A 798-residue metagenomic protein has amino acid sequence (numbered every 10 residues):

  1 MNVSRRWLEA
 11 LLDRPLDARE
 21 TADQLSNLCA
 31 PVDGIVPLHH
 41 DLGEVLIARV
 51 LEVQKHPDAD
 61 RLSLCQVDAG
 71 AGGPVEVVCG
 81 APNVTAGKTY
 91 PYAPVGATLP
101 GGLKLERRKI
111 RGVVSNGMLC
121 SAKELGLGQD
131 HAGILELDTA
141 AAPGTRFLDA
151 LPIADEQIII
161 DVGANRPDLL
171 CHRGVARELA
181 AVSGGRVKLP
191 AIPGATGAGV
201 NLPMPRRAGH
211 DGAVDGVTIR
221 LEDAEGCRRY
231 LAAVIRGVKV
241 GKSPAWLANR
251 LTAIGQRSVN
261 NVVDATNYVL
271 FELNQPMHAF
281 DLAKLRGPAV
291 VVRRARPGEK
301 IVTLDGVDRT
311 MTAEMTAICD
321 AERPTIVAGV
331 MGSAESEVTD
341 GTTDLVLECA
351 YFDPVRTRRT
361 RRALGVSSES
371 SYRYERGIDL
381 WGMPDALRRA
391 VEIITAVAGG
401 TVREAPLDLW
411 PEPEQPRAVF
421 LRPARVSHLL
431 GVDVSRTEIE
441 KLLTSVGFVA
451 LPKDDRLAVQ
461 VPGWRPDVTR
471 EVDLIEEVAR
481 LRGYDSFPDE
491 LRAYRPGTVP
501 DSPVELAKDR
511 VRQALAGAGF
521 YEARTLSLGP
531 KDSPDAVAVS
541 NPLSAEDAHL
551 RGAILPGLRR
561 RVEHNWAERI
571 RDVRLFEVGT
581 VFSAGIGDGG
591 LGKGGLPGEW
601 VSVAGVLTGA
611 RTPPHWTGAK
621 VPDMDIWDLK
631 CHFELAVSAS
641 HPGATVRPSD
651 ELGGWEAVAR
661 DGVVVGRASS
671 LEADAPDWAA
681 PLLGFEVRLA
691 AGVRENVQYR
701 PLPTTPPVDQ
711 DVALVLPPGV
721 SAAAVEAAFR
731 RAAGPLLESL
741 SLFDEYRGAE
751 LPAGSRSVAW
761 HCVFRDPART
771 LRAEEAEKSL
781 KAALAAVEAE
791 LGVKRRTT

Functional and structural regions predicted by a protein language model:
M1-T196, H210-D211, G365, E369 (+4 more regions): Phosphate-backbone binding interfaces of nucleic-acid-interacting proteins
N2, R19, N27, T444-L451 (+4 more regions): A carboxyl-terminal module marker
V3-L8, D155-G163, R228-R236, E369-G377 (+8 more regions): Short, hydrophobic beta-strand segments
S4-R5, D23, L28, S183 (+5 more regions): Glycine/proline-enriched, intrinsically flexible loops and inter-domain linkers
R49-E76, A248-A253, T266-E337: Conserved mixed alpha/beta core segments that line enzyme active sites in large multi-domain catalysts
R111-E124, D130-E136, F147-L148, T316-E414 (+2 more regions): Mobile "lid/hinge" segments at catalytic clefts and subdomain interfaces of large enzymes
G174, V419-F576, V763-R765, E775-T798: Extended, well-folded interaction surfaces typified by the phenylalanyl-tRNA synthetase beta subunit core
S183-T196, G212-L221, A398-V426, V432-D433 (+1 more regions): Terminal amphipathic helices with adjacent charged low-complexity linkers/tails
